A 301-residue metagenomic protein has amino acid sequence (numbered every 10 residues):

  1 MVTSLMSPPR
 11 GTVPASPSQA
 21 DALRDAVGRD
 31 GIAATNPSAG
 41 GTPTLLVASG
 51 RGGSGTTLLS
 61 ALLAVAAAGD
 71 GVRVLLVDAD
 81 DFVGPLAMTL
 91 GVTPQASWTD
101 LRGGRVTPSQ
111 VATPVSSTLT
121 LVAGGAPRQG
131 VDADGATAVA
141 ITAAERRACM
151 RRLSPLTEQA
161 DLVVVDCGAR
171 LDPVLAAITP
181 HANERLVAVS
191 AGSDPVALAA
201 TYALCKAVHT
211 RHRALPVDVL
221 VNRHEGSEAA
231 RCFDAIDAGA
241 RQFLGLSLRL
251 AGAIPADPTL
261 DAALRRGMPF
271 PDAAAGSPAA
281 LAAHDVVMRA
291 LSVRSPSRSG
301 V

Functional and structural regions predicted by a protein language model:
M1-S54, V106-Q110: Extreme N-terminal, non-catalytic leader segments that precede Walker-type/kinase nucleotide-binding cores
N36-F82, L86, L90, R105 (+1 more regions): Walker A/P-loop phosphate-binding motif and the immediately C-terminal alpha-helix
D70, V74-L75, A79-G124, L153 (+1 more regions): Phosphate-binding loop that captures ATP/GTP phosphates
V92-A96, A235-A238, F270-P271: Short, hinge-like loop/turn segments at secondary-structure boundaries
A123-V174: Cytosolic-facing regulatory segments adjacent to core modules
E158, L162-G252: Conserved catalytic-core segment of NTP-binding enzymes
Q242-P271, A283: Beta-strand-loop-alpha "switch" segments that mediate conformational coupling across diverse proteins
R265-V301: NTP-binding/hydrolysis catalytic cores, primarily Walker-type P-loop NTPases
